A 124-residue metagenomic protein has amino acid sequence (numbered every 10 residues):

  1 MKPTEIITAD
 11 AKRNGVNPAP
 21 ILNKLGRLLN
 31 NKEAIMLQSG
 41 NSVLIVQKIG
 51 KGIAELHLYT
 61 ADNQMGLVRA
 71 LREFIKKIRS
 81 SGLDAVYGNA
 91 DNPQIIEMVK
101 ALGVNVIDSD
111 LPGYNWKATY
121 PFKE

Functional and structural regions predicted by a protein language model:
M1-N23: Short amphipathic alpha-helix that is part of the acyltransferase structural core
M1-T8, M36-Q38, A90, I95-V99 (+1 more regions): A structural boundary/capping signal
K2, I45, G82, V86 (+1 more regions): Long, contiguous secondary-structure blocks with strong helical propensity
K24-L28: N-terminal low-complexity, intrinsically disordered segments
L29-Q64, P121: Conserved donor-binding loop and adjoining core beta-sheet/short helix segment in diverse acyl/aminoacyl transferases
K51-G103, D110-P112: Acyl-donor binding region in acyl/amide transferases
P112-E124: C-terminal "cap" of GNAT-fold acetyltransferases
